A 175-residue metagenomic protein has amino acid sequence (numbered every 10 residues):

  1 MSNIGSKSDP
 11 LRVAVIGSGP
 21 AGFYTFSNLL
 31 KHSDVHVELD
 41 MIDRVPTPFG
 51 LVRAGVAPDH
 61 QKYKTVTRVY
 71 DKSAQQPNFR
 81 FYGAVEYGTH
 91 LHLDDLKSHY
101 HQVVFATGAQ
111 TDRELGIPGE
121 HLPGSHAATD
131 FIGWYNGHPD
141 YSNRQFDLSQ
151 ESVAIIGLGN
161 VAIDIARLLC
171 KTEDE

Functional and structural regions predicted by a protein language model:
M1-S2, V66-R68, T89-H92, G137-N143: A generic local structural motif
S2-Y87, R167-E175: Beta1-alpha1 glycine-rich phosphate/pyrophosphate-binding loop at the start of Rossmann-like nucleotide-binding domains
P20, P46, Q110-T111, N160: Short, glycine/serine-rich, charged loops/turns that create anion-binding and catalytic segments at active sites
R44, G108-A109, D130: Short, ordered loop/turn segments at secondary-structure junctions
Y70-G124: Feature captures the FAD/FMN-dependent oxidoreductase FAD-binding
D112-E175: Glycine-rich dinucleotide-binding loop and its adjacent helix/turn
